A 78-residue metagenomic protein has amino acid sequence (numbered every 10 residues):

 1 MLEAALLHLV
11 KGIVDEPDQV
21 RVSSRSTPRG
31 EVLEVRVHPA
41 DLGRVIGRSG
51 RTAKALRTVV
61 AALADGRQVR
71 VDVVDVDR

Functional and structural regions predicted by a protein language model:
M1-L42, K54-R78: RNA-contacting regions in translation and RNA-metabolism proteins, encompassing KH/S1 modules where present
I46-G50: Glycine-centered tight-turn and secondary-structure capping sites
